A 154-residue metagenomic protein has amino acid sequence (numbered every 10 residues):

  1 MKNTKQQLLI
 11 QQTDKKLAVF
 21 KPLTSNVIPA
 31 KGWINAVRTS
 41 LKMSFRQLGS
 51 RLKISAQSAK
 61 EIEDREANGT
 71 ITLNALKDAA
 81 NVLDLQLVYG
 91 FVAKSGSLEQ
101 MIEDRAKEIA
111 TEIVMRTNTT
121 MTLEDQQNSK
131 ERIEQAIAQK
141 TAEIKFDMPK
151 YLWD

Functional and structural regions predicted by a protein language model:
M1-P29, S97-D154: N-terminal flexible/basic segments that precede or flank functional cores
K2-N3, G32-R51: Short basic helix-loop element that most often maps to the first helix and adjoining turn of HTH DNA-binding modules
K21-P22, G32, I62-E66: Short, contiguous strand/loop micro-motifs
V27, G69-T72: Short, conserved glycine- and acidic-residue-centered signature motifs in active-site or ligand-binding loops
S44, S55-Q57, T72, Q86: Short coil turns linking two alpha-helices in DNA-binding domains
L52-T70: Recognition helix of helix-turn-helix/homeodomain-like DNA-binding domains that insert into the DNA major groove
L73-Y89: DNA major-groove recognition helix of helix-turn-helix/homeodomain DNA-binding modules
D84-Q100: Short C-terminal boundary/hinge segments that cap the last helix of small helical domains
